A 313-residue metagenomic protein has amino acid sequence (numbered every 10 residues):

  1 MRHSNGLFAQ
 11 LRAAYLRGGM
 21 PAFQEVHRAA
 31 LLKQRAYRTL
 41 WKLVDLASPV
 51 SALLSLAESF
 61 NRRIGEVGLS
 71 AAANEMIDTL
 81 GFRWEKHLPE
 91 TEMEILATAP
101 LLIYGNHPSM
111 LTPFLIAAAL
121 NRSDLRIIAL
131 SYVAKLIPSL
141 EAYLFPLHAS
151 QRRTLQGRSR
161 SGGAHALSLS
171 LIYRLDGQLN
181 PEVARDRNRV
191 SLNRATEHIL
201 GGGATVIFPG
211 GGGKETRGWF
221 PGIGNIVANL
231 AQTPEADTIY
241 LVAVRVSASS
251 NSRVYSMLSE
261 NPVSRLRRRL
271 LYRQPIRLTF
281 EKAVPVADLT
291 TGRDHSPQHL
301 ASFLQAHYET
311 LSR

Functional and structural regions predicted by a protein language model:
M1-D124, L136, L140-A142, R153-Q156 (+2 more regions): Membrane-anchoring hydrophobic helices of lipid-metabolizing enzymes
T112, N188-L192, W219-I223: Amphipathic coiled-coil/heptad-repeat helices and related helical stalk/stem segments that mediate oligomerization
S123-D124, V133, L144, G201-A204 (+1 more regions): A cross-family acyltransferase "interaction/gating" segment
L130-A134, A149-R152: Short, acidic/turn-prone active-site loops that include or flank metal/cofactor- and phosphate-binding residues
L171-D186: Surface-exposed cleft-lining segments at the edges of enzyme active sites
V183-E197: A Trp-anchored, charged/polar loop motif used as the substrate-binding/catalytic surface of acyl/ester-handling
P297-R313: Short, cationic low-complexity segments
